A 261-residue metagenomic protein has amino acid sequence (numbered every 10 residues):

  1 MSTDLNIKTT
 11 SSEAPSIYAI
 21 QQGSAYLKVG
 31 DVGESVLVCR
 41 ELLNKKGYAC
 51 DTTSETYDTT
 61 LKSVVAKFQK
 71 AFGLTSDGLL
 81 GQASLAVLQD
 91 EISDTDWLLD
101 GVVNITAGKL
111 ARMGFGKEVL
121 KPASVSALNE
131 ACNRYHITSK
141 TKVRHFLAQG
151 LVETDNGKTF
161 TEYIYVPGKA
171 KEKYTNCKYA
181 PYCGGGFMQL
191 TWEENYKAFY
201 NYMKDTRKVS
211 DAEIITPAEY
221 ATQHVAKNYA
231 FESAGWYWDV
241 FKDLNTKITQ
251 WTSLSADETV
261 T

Functional and structural regions predicted by a protein language model:
S2-E55, D94-K117: Acidic, Ser/Thr/Pro/Gly-enriched interdomain connector segments
S24-D31, C50-E55, L74-S76, K109-V119 (+4 more regions): Second-shell loop/turn segments in exported
V65-Q69: Conserved hydrophobic/aromatic packing and binding residues within compact polymer-binding modules
K70-A71, I92-S93, E130, K140-D155: Active-site-adjacent structural elements in enzyme catalytic domains
L85-E91: Short, basic amphipathic alpha-helical segments that act as recognition/interaction helices in nucleic-acid-binding
L98-A127, F146-D243, K247: Peptidoglycan-targeting cell-wall enzymes and recognition modules
T246-T261: N-terminal targeting pre-sequences for secretion and organelle import
